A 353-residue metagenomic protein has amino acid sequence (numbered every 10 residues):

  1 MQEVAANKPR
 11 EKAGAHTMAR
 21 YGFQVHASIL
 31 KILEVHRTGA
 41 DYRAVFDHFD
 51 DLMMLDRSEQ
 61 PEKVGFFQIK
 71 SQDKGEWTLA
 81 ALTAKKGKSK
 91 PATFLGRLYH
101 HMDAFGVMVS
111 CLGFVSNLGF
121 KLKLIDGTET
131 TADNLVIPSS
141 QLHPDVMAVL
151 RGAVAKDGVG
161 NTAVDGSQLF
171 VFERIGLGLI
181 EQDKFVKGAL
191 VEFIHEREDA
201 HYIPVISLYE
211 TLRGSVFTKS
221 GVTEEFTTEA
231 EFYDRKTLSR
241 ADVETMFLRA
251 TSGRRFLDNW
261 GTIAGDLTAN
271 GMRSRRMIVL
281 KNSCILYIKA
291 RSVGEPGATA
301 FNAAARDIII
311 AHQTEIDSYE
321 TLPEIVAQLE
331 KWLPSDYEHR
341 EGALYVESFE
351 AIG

Functional and structural regions predicted by a protein language model:
M1-T17, K70-E347: Acidic metal-coordinating catalytic centers involved in nucleic-acid phosphodiester chemistry
G14-M18, Q24-K85: Catalytic centers of nucleases
A351-I352: Generic transmembrane alpha-helix signature in multi-pass membrane proteins, especially transporters/channels
